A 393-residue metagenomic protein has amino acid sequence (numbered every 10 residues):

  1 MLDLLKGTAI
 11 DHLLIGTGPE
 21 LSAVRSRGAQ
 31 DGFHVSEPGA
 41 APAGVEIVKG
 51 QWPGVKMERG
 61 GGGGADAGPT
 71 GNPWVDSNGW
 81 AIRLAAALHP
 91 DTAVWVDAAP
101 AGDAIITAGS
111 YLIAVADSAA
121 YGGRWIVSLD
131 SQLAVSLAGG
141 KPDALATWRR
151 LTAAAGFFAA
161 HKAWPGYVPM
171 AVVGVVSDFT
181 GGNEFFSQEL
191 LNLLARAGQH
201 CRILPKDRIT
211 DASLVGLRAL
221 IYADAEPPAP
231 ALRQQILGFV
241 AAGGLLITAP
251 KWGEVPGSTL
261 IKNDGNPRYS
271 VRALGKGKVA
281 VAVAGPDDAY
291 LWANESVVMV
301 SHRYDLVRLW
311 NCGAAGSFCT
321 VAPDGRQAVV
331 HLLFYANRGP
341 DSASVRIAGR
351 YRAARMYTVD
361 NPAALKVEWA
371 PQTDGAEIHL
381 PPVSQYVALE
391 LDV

Functional and structural regions predicted by a protein language model:
M1, A282, A328-L332, D374-P381: Generic recognition of long tandem-repeat/solenoid scaffolds
M1-A225, P230-G257, G265-V281, P286-D288 (+1 more regions): Glycan-processing catalytic domains of CAZymes
W125, A280-L309: Catalytic cores of secreted or luminal carbohydrate-active enzymes
H161-G181, Y304-R338: Surface beta-strand/loop "capping" patches
L190, Y335-R352: Surface-exposed beta-strand/loop patches in extracellular or lumenal glycoproteins
I247, Q372-V393: C-terminal beta-strand-rich structural cap/linker in extracellular carbohydrate-active enzymes
Y269-A273, S317-A322, A364-P371: Short, exposed beta-strand/loop patches in secreted or surface proteins that constitute
R355-A376: Solvent-exposed beta-strand/loop surfaces of large extracellular or lumenal domains
